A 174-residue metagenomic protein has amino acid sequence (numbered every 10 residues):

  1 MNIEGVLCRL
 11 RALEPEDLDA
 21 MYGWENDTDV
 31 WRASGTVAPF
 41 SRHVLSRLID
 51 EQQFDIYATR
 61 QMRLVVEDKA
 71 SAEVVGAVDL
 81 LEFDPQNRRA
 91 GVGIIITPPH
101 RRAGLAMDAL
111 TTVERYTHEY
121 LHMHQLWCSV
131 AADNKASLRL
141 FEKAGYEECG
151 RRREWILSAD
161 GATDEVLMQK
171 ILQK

Functional and structural regions predicted by a protein language model:
M1-R9, L13-L18, R63, E67-K174: Acyl-donor (CoA/ACP) binding surface of acyl/acetyltransferases
M1-S46, K174: A short, well-structured alpha-helix characteristic of acyl/acetyltransferase catalytic modules
T28, D55, E119-Y120: Generic structural signal for alpha-helix termini and adjacent loop/cap motifs
D29-V30, G35, D50, I96-T97 (+2 more regions): A broad detector of the eukaryotic-type serine/threonine protein kinase catalytic domain
V30, A58-Q61, L126: Secondary-structure boundary/capping residues
V30-R32, P39, L48, K135 (+2 more regions): Amphipathic alpha-helical interaction segments
P39-R60: Active-site rim helix/loop that mediates acceptor-substrate recognition in acyltransferases
